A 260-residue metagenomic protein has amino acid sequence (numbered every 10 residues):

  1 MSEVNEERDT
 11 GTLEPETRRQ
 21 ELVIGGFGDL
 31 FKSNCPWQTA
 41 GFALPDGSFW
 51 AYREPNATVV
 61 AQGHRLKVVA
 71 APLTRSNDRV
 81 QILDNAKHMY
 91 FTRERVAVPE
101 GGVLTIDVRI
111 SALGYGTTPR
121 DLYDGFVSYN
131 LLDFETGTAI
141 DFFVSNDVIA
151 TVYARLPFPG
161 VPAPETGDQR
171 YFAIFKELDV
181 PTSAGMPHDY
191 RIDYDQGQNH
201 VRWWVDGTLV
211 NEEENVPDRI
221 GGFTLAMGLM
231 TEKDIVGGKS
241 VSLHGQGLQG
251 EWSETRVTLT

Functional and structural regions predicted by a protein language model:
E6-R8, R19-R53: Extracellular carbohydrate-recognition regions
W50-Q62, I140-V144, I192: Short, exposed beta-strand/loop patches in secreted or surface proteins that constitute
A70-P162: Secretory/extracellular carbohydrate-interaction modules and structurally similar beta-sandwich "look-alikes"
V161-D189: Short, aromatic/His-centered strand-loop micro-motif at the edge of beta-sheets
M186-H200: Localized edge beta-strand/strand-to-loop motifs within extracellular or lumenal beta-rich domains
W204-T208: Short strand-turn-strand beta-turns centered on an Asx-Gly dipeptide
R219-T260: Ligand-recognition surfaces built from glycine- and aromatic
